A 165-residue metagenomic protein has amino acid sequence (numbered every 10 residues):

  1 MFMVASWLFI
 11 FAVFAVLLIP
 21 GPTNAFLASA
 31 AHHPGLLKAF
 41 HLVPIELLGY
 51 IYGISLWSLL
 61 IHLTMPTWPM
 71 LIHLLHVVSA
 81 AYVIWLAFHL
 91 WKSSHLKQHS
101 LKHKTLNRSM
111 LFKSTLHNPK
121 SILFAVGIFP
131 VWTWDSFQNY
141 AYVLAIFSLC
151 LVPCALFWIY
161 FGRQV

Functional and structural regions predicted by a protein language model:
F2-M70, G127-V143: Juxtamembrane transmembrane-helix termini in multi-pass membrane transport proteins
F14, L18, I51-Y52, F88 (+2 more regions): Hydrophobic/aromatic residues within the transmembrane alpha-helices of Major Facilitator Superfamily
T23, G49-I61, V83-L86, I122 (+1 more regions): Alpha-helical transmembrane segments and their lipid-water interface positions in multi-pass membrane proteins
P66-K97, L151-W158: Selective transmembrane alpha-helices of multi-pass membrane proteins
S94-M110: Flexible interhelical linker loops that connect adjacent transmembrane helices in multi-pass membrane transporters
F112-A125: Selected transmembrane alpha-helices and immediately adjacent juxtamembrane segments of polytopic inner-membrane
